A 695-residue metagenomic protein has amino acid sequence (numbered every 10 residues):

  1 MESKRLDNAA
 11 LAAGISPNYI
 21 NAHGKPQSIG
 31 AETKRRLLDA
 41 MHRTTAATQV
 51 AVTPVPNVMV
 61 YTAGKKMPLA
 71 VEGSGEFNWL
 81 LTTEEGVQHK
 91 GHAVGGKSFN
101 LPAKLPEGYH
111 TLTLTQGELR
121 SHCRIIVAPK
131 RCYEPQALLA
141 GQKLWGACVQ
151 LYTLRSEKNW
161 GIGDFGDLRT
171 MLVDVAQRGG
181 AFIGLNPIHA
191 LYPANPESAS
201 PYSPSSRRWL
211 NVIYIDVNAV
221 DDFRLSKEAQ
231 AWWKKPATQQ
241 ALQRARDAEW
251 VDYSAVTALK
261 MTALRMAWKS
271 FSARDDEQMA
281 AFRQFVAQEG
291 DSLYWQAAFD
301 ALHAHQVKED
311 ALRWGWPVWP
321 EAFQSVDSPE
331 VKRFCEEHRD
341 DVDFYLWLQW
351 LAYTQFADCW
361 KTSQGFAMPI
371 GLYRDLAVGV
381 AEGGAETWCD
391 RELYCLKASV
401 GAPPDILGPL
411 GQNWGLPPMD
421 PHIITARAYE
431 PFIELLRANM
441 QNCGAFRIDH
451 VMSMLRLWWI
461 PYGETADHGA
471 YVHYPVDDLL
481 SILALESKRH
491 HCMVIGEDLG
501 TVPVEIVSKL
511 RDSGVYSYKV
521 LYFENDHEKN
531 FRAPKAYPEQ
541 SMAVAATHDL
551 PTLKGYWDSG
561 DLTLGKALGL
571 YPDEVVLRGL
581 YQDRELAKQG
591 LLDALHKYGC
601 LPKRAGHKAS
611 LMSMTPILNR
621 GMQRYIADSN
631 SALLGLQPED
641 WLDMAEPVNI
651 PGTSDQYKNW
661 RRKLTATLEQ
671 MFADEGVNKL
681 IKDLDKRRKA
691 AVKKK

Functional and structural regions predicted by a protein language model:
R35, D39-A46, P56-K66, T82-G86 (+3 more regions): Acidic/aromatic-lined carbohydrate-recognition and catalytic surfaces of CAZymes acting on diverse glycans
W145-V149, I183-L185, L372-R374, F446 (+4 more regions): Hydrophobic faces of well-ordered beta-strands that scaffold small-molecule active sites in alpha/beta enzyme cores
Q150-G166, D247, E337-L351, N413-E430 (+3 more regions): The substrate-binding groove and active-site-proximal loops of carbohydrate-active enzymes, especially glycoside
A199-S226, E386-L410, A470-L480, V515-H527: Acidic, His- and aromatic-enriched active-site or binding-groove loops in soluble protein domains that engage sugars
A281, F285, H491, D498-W641: Conserved alpha/beta catalytic core and glycan-binding cleft of carbohydrate-active enzymes
L348, A352-F366, A428-V515: Active-site neighborhood of glycoside hydrolase catalytic domains
P369-P431, L435-N442, L457-H473: Substrate-binding/active-site clefts of carbohydrate-active enzymes
L642-M671: Low-complexity, glycine/alanine/valine/leucine- and proline-rich hydrophobic stretches
